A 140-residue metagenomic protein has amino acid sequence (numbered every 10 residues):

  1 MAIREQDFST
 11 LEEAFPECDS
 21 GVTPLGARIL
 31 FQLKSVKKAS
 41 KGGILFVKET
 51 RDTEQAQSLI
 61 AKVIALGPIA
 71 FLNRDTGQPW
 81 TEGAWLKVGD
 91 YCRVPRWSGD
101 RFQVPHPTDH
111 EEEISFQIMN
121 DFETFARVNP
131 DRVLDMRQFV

Functional and structural regions predicted by a protein language model:
A2-V140: Compact, glycine-rich, soluble single-domain proteins
